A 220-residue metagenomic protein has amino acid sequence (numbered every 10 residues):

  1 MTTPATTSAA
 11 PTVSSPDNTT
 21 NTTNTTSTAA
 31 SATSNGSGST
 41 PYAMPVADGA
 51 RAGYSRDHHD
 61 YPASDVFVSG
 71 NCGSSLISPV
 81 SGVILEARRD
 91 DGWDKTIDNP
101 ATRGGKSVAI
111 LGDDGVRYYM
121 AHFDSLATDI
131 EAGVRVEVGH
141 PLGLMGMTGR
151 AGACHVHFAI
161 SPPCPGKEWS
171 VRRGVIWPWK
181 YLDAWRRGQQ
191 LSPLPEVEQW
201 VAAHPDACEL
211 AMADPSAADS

Functional and structural regions predicted by a protein language model:
M1-T33: Extracellular mucin-like PTS domains
A30-P45, G49-Y54: N-terminal module-boundary/linker segments of secreted carbohydrate-active enzymes
T33-Y42, T128-E137, A159-S220: Acidic, glycine-rich catalytic/binding loops that coordinate metals and/or anionic ligands
V46-V80, A87-A101, G105-K106: Short glycine/threonine/proline-enriched tight-turn/helix- or strand-capping micro-motif at secondary-structure
S64-D65, V138, G143-L144, H155-S161: Active-site scaffold segments
S75-A87, D129-M145: Short, well-structured beta-strand-loop connectors
P79-D129, C154-P162: Zn2+-dependent peptidoglycan hydrolase active-site motif and core
